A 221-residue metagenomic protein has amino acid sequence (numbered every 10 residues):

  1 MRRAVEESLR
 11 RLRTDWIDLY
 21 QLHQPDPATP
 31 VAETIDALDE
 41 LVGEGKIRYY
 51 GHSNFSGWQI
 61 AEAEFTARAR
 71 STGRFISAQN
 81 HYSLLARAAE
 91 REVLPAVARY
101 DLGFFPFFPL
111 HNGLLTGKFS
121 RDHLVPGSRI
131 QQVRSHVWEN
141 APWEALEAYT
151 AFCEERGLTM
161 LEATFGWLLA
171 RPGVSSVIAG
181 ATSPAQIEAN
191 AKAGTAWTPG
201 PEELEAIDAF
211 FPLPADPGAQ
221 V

Functional and structural regions predicted by a protein language model:
M1-L12, D36, I60-E64: Short, acidic/polar
E6, D15-D18, D39, R48: Core alpha-helical elements of the protein kinase catalytic domain, predominantly the helix directly N-terminal
L9-T29: Active-site groove signature of glycoside hydrolases
P25-A209: Beta/alpha (TIM)-barrel catalytic core signal, keyed to glycine-rich beta->alpha loops juxtaposed to Asp/Glu that bind
P217: Substrate/cofactor-recognition hotspot
